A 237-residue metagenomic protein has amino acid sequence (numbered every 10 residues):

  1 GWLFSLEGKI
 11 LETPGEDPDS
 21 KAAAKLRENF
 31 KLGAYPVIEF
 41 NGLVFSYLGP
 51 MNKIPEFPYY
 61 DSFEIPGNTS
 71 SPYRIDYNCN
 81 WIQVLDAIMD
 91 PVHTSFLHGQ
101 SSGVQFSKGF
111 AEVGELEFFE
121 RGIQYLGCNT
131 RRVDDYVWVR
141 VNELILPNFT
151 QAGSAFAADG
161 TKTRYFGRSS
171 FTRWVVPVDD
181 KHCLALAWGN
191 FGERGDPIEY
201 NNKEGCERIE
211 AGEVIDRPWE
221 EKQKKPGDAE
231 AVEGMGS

Functional and structural regions predicted by a protein language model:
G1-T69: Rieske [2Fe-2S] iron-sulfur-binding domain
P36, L43-F45, P50-S237: C-terminal catalytic domain of Rieske-type non-heme iron oxygenases
